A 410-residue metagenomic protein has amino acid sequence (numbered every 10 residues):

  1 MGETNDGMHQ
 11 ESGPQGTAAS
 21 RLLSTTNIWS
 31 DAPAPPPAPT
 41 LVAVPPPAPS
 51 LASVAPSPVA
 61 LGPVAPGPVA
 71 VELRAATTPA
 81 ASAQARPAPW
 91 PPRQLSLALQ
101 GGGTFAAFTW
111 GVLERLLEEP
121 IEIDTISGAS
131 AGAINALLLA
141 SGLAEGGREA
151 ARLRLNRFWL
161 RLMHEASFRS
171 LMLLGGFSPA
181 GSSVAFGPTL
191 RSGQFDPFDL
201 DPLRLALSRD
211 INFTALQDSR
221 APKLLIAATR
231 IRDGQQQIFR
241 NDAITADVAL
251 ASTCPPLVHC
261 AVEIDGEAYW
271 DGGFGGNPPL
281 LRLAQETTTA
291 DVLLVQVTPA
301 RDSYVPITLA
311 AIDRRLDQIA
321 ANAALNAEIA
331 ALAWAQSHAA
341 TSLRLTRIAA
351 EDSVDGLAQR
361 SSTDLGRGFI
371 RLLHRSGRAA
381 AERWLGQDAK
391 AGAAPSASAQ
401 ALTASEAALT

Functional and structural regions predicted by a protein language model:
N5-T26, S30-R86: Intrinsically disordered, low-complexity terminal tails and inter-domain linkers enriched for S/T/G/P/D/E
W90-A98, G103-P197, D201, L205-L207 (+3 more regions): Patatin-like phospholipase
I134, A300-S303: Short gly/pro/ser/thr-enriched loop/turn and capping motifs at secondary-structure boundaries
F168-V295, A340-E351, S362-L372, S376-K390 (+1 more regions): Active-site-adjacent alpha/beta core region of enzyme catalytic domains
Q237-F239, Y304-I307, A358-Q359: Short, well-ordered secondary-structure micro-motifs
P306-I329: Acidic, Ser/Thr-rich peripheral helices and adjacent loops at domain boundaries
L332-S342: Short, conserved catalytic or adaptor-binding loops enriched in Gly and charged residues
T403-T410: Acidic, Ser/Thr-rich low-complexity intrinsically disordered segments
